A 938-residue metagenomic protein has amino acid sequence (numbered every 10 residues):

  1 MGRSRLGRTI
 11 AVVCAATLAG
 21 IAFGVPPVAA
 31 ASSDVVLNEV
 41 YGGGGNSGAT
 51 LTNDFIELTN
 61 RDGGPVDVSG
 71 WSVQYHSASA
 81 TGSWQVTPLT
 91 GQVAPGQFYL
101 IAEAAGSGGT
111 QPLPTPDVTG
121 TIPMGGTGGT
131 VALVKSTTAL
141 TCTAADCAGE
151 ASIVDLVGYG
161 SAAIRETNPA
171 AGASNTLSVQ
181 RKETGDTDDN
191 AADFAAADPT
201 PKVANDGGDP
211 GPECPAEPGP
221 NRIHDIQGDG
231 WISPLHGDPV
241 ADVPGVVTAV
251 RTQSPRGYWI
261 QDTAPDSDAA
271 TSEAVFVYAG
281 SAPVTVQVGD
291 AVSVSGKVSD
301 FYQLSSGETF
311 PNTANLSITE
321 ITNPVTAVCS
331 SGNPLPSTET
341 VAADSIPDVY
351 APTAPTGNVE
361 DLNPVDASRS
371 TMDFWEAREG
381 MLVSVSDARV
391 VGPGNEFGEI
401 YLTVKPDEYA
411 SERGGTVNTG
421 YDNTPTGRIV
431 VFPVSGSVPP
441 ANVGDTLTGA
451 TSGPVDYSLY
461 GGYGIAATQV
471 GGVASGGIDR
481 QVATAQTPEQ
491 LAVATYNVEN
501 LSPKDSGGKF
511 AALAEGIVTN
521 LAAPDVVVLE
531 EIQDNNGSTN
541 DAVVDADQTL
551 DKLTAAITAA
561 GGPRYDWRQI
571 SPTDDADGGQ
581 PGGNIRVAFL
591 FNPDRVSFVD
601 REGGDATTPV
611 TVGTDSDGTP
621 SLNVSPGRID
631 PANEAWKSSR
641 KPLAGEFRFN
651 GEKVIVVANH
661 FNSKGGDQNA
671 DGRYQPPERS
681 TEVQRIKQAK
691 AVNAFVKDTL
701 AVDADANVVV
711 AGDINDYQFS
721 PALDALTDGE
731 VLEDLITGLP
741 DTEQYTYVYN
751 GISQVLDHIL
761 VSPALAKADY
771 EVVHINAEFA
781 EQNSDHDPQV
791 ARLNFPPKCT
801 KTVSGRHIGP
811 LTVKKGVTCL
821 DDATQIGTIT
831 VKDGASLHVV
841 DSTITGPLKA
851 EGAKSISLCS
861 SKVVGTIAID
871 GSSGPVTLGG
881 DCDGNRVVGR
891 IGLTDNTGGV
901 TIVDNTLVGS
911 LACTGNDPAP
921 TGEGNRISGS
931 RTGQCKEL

Functional and structural regions predicted by a protein language model:
G2-A31: Secretory targeting and sorting signals
A29-N175, T184, D188-N190, E217-G228 (+8 more regions): Activation on beta-sandwich/Ig-like modules and their edge loops
L37, I56, G96, V131-L133 (+18 more regions): Residue-level detector of buried hydrophobic side-chain packing in well-ordered secondary-structure elements
T50, D188, D198-A492, Y496 (+5 more regions): Extended non-catalytic accessory segments flanking core domains
V93-A94, F98, A105-G106, A162-R165 (+2 more regions): Divalent cation-coordinating acidic motifs and surrounding scaffolds that mediate Ca2+/Mg2+/Mn2+/Zn2+-dependent binding
P123-S161, M381, V385-Y409, D716 (+3 more regions): Acidic, glycine-rich loop-and-strand cores that form catalytic or ligand-binding grooves in diverse globular domains
V134-S136, K182, P763, R792-P797 (+1 more regions): Short beta-strand-to-coil "C-cap" segments at the C-terminal boundary of structured domains/repeats, marking
P797-L938: Extended beta-solenoid/beta-helix repeat architectures
